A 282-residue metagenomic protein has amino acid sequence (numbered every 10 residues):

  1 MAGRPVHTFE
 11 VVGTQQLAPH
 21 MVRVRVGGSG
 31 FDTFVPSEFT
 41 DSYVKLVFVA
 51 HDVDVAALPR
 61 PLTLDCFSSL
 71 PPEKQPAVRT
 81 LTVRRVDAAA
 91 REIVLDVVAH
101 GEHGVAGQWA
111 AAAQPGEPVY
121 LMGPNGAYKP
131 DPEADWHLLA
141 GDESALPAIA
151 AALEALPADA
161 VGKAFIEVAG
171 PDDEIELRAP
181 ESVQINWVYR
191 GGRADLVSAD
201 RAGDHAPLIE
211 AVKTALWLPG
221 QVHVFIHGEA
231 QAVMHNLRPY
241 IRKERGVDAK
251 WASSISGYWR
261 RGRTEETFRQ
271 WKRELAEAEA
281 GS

Functional and structural regions predicted by a protein language model:
M1-S282: Extended, composition-driven regions rather than compact fold-specific motifs
